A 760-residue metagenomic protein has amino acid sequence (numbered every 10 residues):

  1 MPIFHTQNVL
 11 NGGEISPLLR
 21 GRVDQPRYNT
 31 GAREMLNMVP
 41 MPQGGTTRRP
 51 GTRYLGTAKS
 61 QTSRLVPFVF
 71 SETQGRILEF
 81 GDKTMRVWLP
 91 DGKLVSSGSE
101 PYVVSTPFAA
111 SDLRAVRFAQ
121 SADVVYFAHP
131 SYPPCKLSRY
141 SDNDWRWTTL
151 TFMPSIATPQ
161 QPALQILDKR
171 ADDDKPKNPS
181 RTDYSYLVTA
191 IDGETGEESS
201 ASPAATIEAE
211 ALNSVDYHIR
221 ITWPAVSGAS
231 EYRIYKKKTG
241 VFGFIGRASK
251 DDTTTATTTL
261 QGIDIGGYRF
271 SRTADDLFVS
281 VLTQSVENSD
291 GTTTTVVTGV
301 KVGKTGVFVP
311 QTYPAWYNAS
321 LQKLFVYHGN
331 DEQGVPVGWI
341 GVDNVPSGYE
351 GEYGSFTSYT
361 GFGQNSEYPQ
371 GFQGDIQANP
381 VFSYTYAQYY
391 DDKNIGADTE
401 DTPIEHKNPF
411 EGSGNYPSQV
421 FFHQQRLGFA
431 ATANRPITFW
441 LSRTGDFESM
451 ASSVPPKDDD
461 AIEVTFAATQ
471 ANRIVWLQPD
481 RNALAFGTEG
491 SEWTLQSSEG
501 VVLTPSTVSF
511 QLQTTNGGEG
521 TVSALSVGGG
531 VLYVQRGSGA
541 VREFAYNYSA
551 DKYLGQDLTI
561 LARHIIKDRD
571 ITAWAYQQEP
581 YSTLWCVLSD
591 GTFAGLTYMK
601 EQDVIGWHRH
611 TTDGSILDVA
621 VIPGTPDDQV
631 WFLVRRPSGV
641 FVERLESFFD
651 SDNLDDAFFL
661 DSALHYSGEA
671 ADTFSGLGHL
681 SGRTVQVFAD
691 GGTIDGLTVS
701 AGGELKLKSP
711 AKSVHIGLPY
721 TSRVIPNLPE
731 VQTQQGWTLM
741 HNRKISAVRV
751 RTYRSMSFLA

Functional and structural regions predicted by a protein language model:
P2-A32, P42, V87-V124, A128-F308 (+7 more regions): Disordered, low-complexity "stalk" and linker segments at domain junctions of extracellular and cell-surface proteins
Y28-D123, V454, D458, S497: Contiguous, structured surface segment used for ligand recognition
G51-T62, P154-P176, D192-I221, G291 (+2 more regions): Beta-propeller and closely related beta-pinwheel folds
Q74-I77, V124, L484, G530-L532 (+2 more regions): Entry beta-strands of beta-propeller and related beta-repeat scaffolds
G81-K83, S121, A128-S131, Y184 (+10 more regions): Short loop/turn segments that connect beta-strands within the blades of beta-propeller domains, predominantly WD40
R743-S755: A short beta-strand element within beta-rich, extracytoplasmic domains of secreted/secretory-pathway proteins
F758-A760: Short, surface-exposed beta-strand/strand-loop-strand elements in extracellular ectodomains
